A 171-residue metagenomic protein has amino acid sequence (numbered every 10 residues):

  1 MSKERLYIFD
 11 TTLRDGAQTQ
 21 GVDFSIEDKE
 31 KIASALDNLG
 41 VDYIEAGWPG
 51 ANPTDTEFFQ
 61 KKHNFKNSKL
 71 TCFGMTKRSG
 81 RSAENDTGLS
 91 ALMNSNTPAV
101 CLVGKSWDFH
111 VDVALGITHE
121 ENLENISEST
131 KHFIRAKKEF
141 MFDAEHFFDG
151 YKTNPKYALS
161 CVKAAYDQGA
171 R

Functional and structural regions predicted by a protein language model:
K3-I8, D15-I44, A51, F59-K61 (+3 more regions): Alpha/beta enzyme core
T54: Residues that form or flank phosphate/diphosphate-binding pockets in enzymes that use nucleotide phosphates
G74: A metal-dependent hydrolase metal-coordination microenvironment
